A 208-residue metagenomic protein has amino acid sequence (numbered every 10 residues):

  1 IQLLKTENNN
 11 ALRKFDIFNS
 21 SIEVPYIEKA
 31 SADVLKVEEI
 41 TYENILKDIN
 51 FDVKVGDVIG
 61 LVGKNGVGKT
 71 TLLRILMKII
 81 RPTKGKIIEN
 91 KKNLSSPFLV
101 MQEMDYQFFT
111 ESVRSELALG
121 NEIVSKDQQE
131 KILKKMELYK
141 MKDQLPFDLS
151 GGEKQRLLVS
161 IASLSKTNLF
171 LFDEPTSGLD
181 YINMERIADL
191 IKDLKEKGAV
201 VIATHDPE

Functional and structural regions predicted by a protein language model:
V62-K64: The feature captures the beta-strand-to-loop junction immediately N-terminal to the Walker
M77: Helix-to-loop junction immediately C-terminal to a conserved catalytic motif
K126-M141, S160: Conserved ABC ATPase "signature" region
L145-L149, E153: Conserved ABC ATPase signature
A162-L164: ABC ATPase C-loop
F170-E174: Catalytic Walker B motif of ABC-type/P-loop ATPase nucleotide-binding domains
Y181-N183: Helix N-cap at the start of a conserved alpha-helix in ABC-type nucleotide-binding domains
G198-T204: Conserved H-loop
